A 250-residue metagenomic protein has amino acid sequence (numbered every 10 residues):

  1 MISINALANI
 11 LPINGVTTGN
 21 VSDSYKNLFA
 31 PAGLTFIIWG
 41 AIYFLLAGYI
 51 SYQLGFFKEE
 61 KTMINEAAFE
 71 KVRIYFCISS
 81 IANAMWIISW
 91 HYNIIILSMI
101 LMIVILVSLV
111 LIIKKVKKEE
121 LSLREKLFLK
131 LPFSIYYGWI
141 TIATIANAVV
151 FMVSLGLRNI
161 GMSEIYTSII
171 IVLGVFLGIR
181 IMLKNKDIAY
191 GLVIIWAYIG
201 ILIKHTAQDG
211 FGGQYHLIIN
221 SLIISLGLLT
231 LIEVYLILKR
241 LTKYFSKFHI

Functional and structural regions predicted by a protein language model:
M1-I4, Y75-I87, L101-I113, L129-V149: Alpha-helical transmembrane segments of multi-pass integral membrane proteins
M1-V16: Alpha-helical transmembrane segments of multi-pass membrane proteins
D23-I38, L127-S134, L157-E164: Short aromatic-rich membrane-water interface segments that cap or initiate transmembrane helices in multi-pass membrane
A30-F36, N159-F176, I203-L231: Membrane-interface transmembrane-helix boundary segments in multi-pass integral membrane proteins
G55-E59, K114-E120, V234-I250: Membrane-interface capping segments at transmembrane-helix boundaries
M85-M99, S154-G161, M182-N185, G210-G213: Membrane-interface helix caps and helix-loop-helix hairpins in membrane proteins
L109-K117, A143-V153, I170-N185: Alpha-helical transmembrane segments in multipass membrane proteins, preferentially the mid-helix core
A189-I201: Central hydrophobic cores of alpha-helical transmembrane segments in multi-pass integral membrane proteins
